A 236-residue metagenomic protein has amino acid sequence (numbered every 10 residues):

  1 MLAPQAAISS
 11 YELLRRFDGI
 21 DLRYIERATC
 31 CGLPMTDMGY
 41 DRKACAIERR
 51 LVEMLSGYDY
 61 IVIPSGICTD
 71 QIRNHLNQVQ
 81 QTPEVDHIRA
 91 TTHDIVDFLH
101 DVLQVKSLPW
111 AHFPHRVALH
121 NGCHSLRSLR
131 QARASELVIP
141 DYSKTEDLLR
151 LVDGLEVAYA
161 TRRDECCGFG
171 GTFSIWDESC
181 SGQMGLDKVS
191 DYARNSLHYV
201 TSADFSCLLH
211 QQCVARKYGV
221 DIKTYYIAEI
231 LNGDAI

Functional and structural regions predicted by a protein language model:
M1-I236: Iron-sulfur cluster-binding electron-transfer modules in prokaryotic oxidoreductases
